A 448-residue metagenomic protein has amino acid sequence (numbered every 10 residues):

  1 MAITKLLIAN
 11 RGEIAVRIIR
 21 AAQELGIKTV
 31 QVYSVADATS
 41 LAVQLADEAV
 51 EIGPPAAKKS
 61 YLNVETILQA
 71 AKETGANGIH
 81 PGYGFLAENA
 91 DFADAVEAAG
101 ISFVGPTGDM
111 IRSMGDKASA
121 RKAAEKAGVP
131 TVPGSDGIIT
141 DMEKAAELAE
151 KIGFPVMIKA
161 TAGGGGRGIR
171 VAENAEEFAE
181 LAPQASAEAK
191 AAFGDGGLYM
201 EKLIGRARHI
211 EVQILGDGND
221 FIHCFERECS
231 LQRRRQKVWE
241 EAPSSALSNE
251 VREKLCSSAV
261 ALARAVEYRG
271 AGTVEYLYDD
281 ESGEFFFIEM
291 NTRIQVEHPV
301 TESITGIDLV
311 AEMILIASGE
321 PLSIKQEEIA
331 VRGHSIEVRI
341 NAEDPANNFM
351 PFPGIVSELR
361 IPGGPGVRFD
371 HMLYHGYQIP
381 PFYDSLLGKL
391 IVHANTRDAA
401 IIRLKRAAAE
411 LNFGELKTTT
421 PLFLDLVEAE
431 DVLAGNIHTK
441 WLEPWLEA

Functional and structural regions predicted by a protein language model:
M1-A127, I139-E147, A399: ATP-binding N-terminal substructure of ATP-dependent carboxylate-amine bond-forming enzymes
A2-I3, I8-L25, A49, K72-T74 (+6 more regions): ATP-dependent carboxylate activation and anion-phosphoryl transfer catalytic cores that bind Mg-ATP to form
S60, F85, S113, I138 (+4 more regions): Alpha-helix initiation/capping motif
I67-A71, D141-F154, C256-V260, G363-G366: Short, hydrophobic/aliphatic alpha-helical segments
G78, P155-V156: Short acidic donor-binding loop at the edge of a beta-strand
G134-S135: Conserved beta3 strand of the protein kinase N-lobe
K159: Non-catalytic, regulatory and substrate/membrane-recognition segments associated with hydrolase enzymes
